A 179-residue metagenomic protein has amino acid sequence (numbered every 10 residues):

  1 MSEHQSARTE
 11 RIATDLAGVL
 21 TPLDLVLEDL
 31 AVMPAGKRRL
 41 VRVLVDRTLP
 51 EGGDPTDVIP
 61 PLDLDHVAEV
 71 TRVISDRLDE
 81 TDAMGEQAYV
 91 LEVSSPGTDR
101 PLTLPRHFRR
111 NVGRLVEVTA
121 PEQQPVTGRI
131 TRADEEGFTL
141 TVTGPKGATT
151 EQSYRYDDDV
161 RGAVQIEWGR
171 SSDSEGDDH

Functional and structural regions predicted by a protein language model:
M1-H179: Short Lys/Arg-rich amphipathic alpha-helical segments
